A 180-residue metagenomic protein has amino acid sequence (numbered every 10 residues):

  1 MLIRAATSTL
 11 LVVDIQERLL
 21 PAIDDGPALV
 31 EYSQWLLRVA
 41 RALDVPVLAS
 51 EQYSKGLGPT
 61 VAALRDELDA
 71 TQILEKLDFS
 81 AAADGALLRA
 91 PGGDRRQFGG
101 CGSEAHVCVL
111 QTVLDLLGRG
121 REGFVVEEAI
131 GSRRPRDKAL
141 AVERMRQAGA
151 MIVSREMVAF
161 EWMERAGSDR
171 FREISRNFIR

Functional and structural regions predicted by a protein language model:
L2-T7, L43, G56-R180: Active-site-adjacent betaalpha module
A5-T9, D24-A49, S54: A short alpha/beta connector and helix-capping loop motif
D14: Residue(s) in the substrate-gating loop at a strand-loop-helix junction that position the organic substrate next
E17-P21: Short acidic, Gly/Ser-rich segments with clustered Asp/Glu that frequently serve as metal-coordination loops in enzyme
A22-D24, L48-A49, G99-G100, E128-A129: Short, contiguous strand/loop micro-motifs
A22-G26, P135-D137: Short, solvent-exposed loop/turn segments at secondary-structure boundaries
